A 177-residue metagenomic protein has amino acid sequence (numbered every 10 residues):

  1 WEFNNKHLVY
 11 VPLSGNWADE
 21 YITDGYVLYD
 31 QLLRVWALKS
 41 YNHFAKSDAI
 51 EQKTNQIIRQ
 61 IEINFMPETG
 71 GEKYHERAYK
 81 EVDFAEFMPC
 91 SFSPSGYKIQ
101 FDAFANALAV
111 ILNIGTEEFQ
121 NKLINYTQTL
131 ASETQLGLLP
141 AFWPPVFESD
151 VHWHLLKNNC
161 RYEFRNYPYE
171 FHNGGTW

Functional and structural regions predicted by a protein language model:
W1-N4: Extracytoplasmic beta-rich ectodomain segments of secreted or membrane-anchored proteins
K6-V11, N16, Y21-V27, L33-L155: Catalytic cores of carbohydrate-active enzymes
H152-W177: C-terminal substrate/ligand-recognition segments
